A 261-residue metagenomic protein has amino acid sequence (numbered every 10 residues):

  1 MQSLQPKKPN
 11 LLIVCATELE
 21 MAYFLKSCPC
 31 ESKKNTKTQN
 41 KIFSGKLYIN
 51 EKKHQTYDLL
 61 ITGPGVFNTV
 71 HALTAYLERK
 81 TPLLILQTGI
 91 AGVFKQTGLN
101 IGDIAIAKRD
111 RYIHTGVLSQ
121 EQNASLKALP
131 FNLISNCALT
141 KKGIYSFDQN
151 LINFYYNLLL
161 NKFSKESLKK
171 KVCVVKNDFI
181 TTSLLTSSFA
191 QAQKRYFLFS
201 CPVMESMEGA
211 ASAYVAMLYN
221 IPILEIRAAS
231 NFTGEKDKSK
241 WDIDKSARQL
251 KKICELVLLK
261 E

Functional and structural regions predicted by a protein language model:
S3-T74: N-terminal short beta-loop-beta anion/metal-coordinating cradle
P6, Y76-L84, Y219-I221: Glycine-rich phosphate-binding loop signature in dinucleotide/nucleotide-binding domains
N10-L12, L83-L86: Structural motif
L60, L84-L86, A105, V175-I180 (+1 more regions): Hydrophobic/aromatic beta-strand patches that form the interior of the parallel beta-sheet core in alpha/beta enzyme
K95-F199: Mid-sequence, gly/pro-rich, charge-dense loop/helix-turn segments that line enzyme active sites
T181-E225, G234: A C-terminal functional module that forms or caps the active site or interfaces directly with catalytic machinery
T233-E261: His/Asp/Glu-rich mid-to-C-terminal helical/loop segments that flank catalytic regions of hydrolases
